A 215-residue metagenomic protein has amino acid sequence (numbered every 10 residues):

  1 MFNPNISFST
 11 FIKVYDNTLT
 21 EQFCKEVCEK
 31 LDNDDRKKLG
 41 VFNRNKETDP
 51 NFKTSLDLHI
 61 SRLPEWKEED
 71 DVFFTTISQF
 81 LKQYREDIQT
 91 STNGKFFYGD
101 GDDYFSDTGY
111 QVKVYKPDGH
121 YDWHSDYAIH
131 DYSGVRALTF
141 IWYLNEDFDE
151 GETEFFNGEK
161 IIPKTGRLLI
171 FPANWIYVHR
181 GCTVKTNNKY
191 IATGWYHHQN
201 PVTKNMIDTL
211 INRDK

Functional and structural regions predicted by a protein language model:
M1-L168, I176-K215: Fe(II)/2-oxoglutarate oxygenase catalytic core
